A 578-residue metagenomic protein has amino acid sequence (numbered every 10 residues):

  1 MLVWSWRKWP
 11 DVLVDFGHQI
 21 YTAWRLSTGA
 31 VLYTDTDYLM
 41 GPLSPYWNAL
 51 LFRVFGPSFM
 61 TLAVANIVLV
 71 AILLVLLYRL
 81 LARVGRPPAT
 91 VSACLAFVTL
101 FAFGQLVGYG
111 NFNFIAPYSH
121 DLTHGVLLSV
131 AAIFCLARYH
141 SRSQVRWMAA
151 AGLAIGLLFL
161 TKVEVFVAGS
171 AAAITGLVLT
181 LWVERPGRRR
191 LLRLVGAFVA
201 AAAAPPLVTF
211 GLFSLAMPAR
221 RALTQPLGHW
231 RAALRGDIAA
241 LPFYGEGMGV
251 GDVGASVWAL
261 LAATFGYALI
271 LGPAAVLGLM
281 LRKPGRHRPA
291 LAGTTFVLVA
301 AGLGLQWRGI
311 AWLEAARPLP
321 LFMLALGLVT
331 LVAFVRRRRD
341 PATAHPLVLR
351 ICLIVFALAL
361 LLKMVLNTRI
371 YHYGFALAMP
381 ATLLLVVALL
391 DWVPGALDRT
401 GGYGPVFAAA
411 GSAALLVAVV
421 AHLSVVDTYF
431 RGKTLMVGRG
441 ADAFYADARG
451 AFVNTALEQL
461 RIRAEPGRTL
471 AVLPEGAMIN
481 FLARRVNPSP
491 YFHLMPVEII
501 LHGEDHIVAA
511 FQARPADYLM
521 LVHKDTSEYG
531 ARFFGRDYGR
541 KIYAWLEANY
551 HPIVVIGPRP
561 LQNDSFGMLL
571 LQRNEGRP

Functional and structural regions predicted by a protein language model:
R7-T22, L32-L50, G56-M60, A448-F452: Extracytoplasmic catalytic/substrate-binding loops of multi-pass membrane glycan-assembly enzymes
L39, V425-E498, I507-Y529, P558-N563: Short periplasmic/luminal acceptor-recognition loop of GT-C membrane glycosyltransferases, typified by
V64-P88, S92-F103, A131-F134, L279-M280: Transmembrane-helix motifs of polytopic, lipid-linked glycan transferases
H124-A150, T180-R185, A262-L279, R286-R288 (+3 more regions): Membrane-interface transmembrane helices that cradle and orient dolichyl/undecaprenyl
C135-L157, P186-A200, A292-V297, L347-A357: Short hydrophobic alpha-helices at membrane interfaces in multi-pass membrane enzymes
W147-V163, G169-G176, A200-A204, V299-W307 (+1 more regions): Membrane-interface alpha helices of multi-pass inner-membrane proteins
V167, L313-V329, A342, L347-I351 (+2 more regions): Hydrophobic/aromatic-rich transmembrane helices and adjacent perimembrane loops
V195-A268, L362, V419-A421: Membrane-lumen/periplasm interface segments of specific transmembrane helices in polyprenyl phosphate-linked
